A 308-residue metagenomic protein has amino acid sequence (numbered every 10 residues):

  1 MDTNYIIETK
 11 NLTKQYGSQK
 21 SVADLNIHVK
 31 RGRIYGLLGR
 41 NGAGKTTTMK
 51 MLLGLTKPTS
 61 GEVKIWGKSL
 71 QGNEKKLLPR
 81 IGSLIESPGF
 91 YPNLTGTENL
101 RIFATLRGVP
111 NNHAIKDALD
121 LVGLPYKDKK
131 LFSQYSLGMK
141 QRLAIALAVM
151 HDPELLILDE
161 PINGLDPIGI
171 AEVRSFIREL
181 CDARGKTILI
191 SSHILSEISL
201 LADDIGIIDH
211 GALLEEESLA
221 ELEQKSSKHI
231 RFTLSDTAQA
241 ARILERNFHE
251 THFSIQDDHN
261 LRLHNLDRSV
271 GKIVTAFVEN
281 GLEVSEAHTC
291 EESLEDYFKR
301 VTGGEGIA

Functional and structural regions predicted by a protein language model:
M1-Y5, G304-A308: Short, Lys/Arg-enriched, disordered terminal segments
D2, T95, G138, E223-K225 (+1 more regions): Short coil/turn motifs at beta-sheet boundaries
N4-T9, K14-I190, L195-D209, L213-E215: ABC transporter nucleotide-binding domains
T13, T97, L121, L195 (+4 more regions): Alpha-helix N-cap/helix-start and coil->helix boundary motif
L78, L100-R101, K116-L119, A171 (+5 more regions): Generic structural signal for individual residues within well-ordered alpha-helical segments across diverse proteins
T105-G108, G303-I307: Non-catalytic alpha-helical coupling and interface elements of nucleotide-dependent molecular machines and regulators
S175-H264: ABC transporter nucleotide-binding domain
K228-V301, A308: Short, charged/small-residue-rich alpha-helical element at the C-terminal edge of ABC transporter nucleotide-binding
